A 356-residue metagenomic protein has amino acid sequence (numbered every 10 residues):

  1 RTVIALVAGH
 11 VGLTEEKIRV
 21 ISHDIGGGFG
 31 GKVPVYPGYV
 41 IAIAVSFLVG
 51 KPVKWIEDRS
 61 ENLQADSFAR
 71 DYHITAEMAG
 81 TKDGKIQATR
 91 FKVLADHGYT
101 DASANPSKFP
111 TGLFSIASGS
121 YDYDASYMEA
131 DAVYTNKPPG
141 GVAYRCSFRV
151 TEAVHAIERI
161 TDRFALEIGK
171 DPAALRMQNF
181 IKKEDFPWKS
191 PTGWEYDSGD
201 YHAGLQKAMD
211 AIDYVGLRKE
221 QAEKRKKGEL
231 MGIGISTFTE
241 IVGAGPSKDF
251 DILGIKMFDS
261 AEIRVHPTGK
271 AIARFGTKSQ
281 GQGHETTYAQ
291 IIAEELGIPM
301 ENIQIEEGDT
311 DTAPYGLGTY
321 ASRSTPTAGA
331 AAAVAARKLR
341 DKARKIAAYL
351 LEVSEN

Functional and structural regions predicted by a protein language model:
R1, H23-G28, E57-S67, V93-G98 (+4 more regions): Acidic, glycine-rich active-site loops and adjacent beta-strand->loop/helix elements that engage anionic groups
R1-V11, F180-K270, Q290: Helix-loop-helix junctions that connect adjacent transmembrane helices in secondary transporters/permeases, recognized
R1-V49, P106-S118, R145-N179, A203 (+4 more regions): Alpha-helical support elements that line or immediately flank enzyme active sites and cofactor-binding pockets
I4-L6, F29-V35, A65-R70, R90-K92 (+7 more regions): Short acidic, glycine/serine/threonine-rich loops at helix termini
L13-K17, V49-V53, H73-I74, T81-T89 (+6 more regions): Short coil/turn connectors at secondary-structure junctions
F47-G98, V215, G329-N356: Phosphate/diphosphate-binding loops
D71-R159, F250-F258, P326: Glycine-rich loop/linker segments at domain edges
A95, D124-V133, Q178, G254-F258 (+1 more regions): Flexible glycine/proline-rich, aromatic-decorated loop/lid segments
